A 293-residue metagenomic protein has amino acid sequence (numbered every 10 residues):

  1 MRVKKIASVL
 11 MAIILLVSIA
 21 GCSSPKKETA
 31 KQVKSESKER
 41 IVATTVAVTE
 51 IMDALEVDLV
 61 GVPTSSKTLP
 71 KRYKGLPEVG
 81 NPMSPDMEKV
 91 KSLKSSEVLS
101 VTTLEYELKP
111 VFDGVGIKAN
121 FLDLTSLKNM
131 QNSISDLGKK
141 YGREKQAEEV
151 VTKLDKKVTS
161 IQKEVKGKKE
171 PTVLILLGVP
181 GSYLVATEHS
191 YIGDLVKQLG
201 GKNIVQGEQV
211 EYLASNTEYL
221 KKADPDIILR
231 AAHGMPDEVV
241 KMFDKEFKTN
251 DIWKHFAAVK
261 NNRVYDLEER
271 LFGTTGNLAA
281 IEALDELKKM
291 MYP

Functional and structural regions predicted by a protein language model:
L10-S18: Bacterial N-terminal signal peptides
S18-K31: Bacterial lipoprotein signal-peptidase II cleavage site
K34, K38-L55, Q146-L199: Basic- and aromatic-lined ligand-binding clefts that recognize polyanionic substrates
E39-R40, Q131-N132, D136-K139, E148 (+3 more regions): Structured C-terminal subdomain patch of bacterial secreted/periplasmic proteins
R40, T44-L93, E97-T102: A short, structured surface patch at a secondary-structure boundary
P63, K67, S190-Y212, D266: His/Asp/Glu-enriched short active-site or ligand-binding loop at hydrolase and phosphoryl-transfer sites
L69-K71, L108-D136, K140, Y265: Flexible loop/hinge segments that line or gate small-molecule binding clefts
M87-S100, I117, N216-R230: Proline-aspartate-enriched helix->loop->beta-strand connector
